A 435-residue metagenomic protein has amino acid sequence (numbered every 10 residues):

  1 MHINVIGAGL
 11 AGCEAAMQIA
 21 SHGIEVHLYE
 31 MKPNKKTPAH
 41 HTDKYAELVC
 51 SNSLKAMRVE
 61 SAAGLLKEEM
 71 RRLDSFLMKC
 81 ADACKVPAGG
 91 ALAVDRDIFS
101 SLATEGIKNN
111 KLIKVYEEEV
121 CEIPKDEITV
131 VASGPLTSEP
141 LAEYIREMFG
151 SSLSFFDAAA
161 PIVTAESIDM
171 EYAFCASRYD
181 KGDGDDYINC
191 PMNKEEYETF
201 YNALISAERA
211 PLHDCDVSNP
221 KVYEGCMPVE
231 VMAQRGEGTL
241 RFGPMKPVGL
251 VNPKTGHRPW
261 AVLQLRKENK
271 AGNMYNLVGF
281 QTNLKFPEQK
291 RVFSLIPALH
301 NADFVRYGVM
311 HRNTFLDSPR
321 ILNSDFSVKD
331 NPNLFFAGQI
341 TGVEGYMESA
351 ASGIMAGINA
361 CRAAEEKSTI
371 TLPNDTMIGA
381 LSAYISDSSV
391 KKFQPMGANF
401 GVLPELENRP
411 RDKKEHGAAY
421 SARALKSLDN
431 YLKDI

Functional and structural regions predicted by a protein language model:
M1-A11: Beta1/beta-strand and adjacent pyrophosphate-binding region of the FAD-binding site in flavoprotein oxidoreductases
M17-K79, N374-I385: N-terminal FAD cofactor-binding segment of flavoenzymes
E47-M57, D82-I98: Dinucleotide-binding Rossmann-like beta1-alpha1 core, especially the glycine-rich loop that anchors the ADP
R96-V115: Helical element adjacent to the flavin cofactor pocket in flavoenzyme catalytic cores
N109-R266, A271-F286, K290-R291: Predominantly flavin-linked oxidoreductase catalytic cores and closely associated redox partners
L277-Q281, K285-V343, A350-S352, I370-S386 (+2 more regions): A glycine-rich dinucleotide-binding beta-alpha-beta segment and adjacent secondary-structure elements that constitute
S349-I370: Internal hydrophobic alpha-helix adjacent to the cofactor/substrate pocket in enzyme cavities
M396-I435: C-terminal auxiliary extensions adjacent to catalytic cores
